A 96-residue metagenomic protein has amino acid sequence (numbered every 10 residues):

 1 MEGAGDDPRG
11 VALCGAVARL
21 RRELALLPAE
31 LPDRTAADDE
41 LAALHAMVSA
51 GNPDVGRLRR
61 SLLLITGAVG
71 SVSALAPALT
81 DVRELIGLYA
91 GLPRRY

Functional and structural regions predicted by a protein language model:
M1-G70, G87-Y96: Short amphipathic alpha-helical segments that predominantly mediate membrane engagement
R59, S73-R83: Amphipathic alpha-helical hairpins/coiled-coils and adjacent low-complexity
